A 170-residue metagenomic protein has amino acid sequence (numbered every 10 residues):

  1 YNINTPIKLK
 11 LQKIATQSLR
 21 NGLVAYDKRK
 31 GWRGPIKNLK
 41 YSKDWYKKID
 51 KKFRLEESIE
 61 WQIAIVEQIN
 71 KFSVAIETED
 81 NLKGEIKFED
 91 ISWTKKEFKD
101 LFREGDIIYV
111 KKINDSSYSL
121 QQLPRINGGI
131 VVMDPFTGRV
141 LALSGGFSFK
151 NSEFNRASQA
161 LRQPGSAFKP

Functional and structural regions predicted by a protein language model:
Y1-F168: Extended, non-catalytic substrate-recognition/exosite surfaces adjacent to catalytic cores, especially in enzymes
